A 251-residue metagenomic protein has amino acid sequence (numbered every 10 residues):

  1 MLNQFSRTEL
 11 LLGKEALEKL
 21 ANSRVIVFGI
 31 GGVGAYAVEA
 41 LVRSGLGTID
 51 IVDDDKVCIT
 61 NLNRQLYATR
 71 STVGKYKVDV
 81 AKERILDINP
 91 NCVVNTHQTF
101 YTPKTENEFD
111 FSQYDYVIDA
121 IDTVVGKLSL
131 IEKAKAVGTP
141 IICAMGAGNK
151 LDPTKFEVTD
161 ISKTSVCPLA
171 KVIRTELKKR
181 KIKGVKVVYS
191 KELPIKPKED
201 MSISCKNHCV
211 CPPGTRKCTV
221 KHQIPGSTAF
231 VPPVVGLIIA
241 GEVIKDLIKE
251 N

Functional and structural regions predicted by a protein language model:
M1-I26: N-terminal charged helix/coil linker that caps or initiates catalytic domains
L2, F109-Q113, I121, G126-S129 (+4 more regions): Glycine-rich phosphate/adenylate-binding loop
V27-G29, V52: Conserved N-terminal Rossmann-fold NAD(P)-binding element of oxidoreductases
V33-G34: Hydrophobic/small residue at the entry helix of a nucleotide-binding pocket
V42-T48, A136: Conserved S-adenosyl-L-methionine
L46, I51-N89: Glycine-rich phosphate-binding loop and adjoining beta1-alpha1-beta2 segment of Rossmann-like nucleotide-binding folds
H97-E106: Conserved SAM/SAH-binding loop
